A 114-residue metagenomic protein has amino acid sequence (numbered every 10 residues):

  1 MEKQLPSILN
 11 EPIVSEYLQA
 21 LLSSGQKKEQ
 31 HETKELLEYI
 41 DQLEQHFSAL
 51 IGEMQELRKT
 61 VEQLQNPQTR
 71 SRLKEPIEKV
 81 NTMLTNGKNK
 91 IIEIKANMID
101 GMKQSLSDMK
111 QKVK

Functional and structural regions predicted by a protein language model:
M1-T85: Leu/Val/Ala/Ile-rich N-terminal alpha-helices, chiefly Sec-type signal peptides and the beginnings
I51, R58-V61, Q65, R72 (+5 more regions): Coiled-coil heptad-register positions
M83, K88-I91, M98: Long amphipathic alpha-helical coiled-coil segments that act as oligomerization/scaffolding modules in large eukaryotic
